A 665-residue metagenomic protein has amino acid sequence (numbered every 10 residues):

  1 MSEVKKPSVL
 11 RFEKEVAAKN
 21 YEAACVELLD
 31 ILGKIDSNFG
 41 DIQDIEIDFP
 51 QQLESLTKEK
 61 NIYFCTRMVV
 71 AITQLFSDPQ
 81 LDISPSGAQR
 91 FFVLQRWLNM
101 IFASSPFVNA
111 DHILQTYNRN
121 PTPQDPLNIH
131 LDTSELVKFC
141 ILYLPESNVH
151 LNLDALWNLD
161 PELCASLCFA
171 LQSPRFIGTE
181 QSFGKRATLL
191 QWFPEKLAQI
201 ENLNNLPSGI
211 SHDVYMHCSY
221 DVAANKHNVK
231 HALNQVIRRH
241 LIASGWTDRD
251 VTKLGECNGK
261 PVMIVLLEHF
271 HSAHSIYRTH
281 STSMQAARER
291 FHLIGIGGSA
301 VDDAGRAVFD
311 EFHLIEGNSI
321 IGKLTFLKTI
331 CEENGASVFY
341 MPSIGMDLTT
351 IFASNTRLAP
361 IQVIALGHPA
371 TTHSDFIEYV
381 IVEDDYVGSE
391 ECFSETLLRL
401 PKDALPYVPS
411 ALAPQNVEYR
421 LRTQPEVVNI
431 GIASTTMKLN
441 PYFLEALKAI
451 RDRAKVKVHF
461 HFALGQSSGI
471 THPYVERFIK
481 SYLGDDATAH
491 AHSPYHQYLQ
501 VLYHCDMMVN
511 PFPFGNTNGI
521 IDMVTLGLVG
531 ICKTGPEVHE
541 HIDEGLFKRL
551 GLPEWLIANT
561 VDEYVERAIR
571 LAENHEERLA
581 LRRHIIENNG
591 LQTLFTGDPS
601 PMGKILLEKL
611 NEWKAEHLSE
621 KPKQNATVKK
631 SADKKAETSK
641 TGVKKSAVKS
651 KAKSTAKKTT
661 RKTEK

Functional and structural regions predicted by a protein language model:
E3-V262, V408-Y419, W613-A626: Non-catalytic membrane-proximal stalk/linker segments that position and tether the catalytic domains
S211-V236, R357-R420: Active-site-proximal region of nucleotide-activated glycan assembly enzymes, centered on histidine/acidic-rich loops
G255-G259, D384-A446, P473-Y474, E587-L618: Glycine-rich phosphate/pyrophosphate-binding loop and adjacent beta-alpha nucleotide/cofactor-binding cores
H271-H292, D403-P494: Conserved catalytic-core segment of nucleotide-activated headgroup transferases in glycan assembly
N318-F326, A487-V501, G515: Conserved active-site histidine-acidic residue motif and adjacent donor-binding/catalytic loop of glycosyltransferases
V338-A359, V363-S374, Y495-D543: A donor-sugar binding/catalytic signature common to diverse glycosyltransferases and related nucleotide-sugar
S434, Q466, Y474-V475, E566-K630 (+3 more regions): C-terminal amphipathic helix plus adjacent low-complexity, charged tail appended to glycosyltransferase catalytic
Y503, M507, P511-T593: Catalytic binding pocket for nucleotide-activated donors in carbohydrate/polymer assembly enzymes
